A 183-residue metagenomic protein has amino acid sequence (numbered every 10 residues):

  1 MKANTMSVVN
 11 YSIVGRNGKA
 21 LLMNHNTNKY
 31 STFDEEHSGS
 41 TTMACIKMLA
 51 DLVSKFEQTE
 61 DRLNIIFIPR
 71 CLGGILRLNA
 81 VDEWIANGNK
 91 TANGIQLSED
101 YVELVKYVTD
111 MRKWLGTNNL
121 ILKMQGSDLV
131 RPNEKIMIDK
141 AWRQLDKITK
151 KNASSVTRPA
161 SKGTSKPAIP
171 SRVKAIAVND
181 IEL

Functional and structural regions predicted by a protein language model:
M1-K55, D180-L183: RNase H-like nuclease fold core
N10-S12, N133-A141, L145: Acidic, metal-ion-coordinating active-site neighborhood of RNase H-like domains and the RT-RNase H "connection"/linker
L49-D139: RNase H catalytic domain
Q144-A153: Acidic, His- and aromatic-enriched active-site or binding-groove loops in soluble protein domains that engage sugars
S154-T157, S161-P167, S171: Intrinsically disordered, low-complexity serine/threonine-rich segments
P167-L183: Non-catalytic terminal regions of proteins
